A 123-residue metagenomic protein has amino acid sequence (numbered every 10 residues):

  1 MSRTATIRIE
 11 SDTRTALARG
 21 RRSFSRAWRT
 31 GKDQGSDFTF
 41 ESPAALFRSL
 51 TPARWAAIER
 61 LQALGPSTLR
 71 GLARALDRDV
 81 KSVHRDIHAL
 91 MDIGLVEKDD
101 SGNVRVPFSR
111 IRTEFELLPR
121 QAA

Functional and structural regions predicted by a protein language model:
M1-A27: General nucleic-acid-binding
W28-A56: Short alpha-helical segments that sit at the start of domains
F47-A53, T68, D100-A123: Short, cationic-aromatic polyanion-contact patches
P52-P66: Short amphipathic alpha-helical interface segments
P66-R74: Short acidic, hydrophobic short linear motifs in intrinsically disordered regions
L72, V83, I87-M91: Basic amphipathic alpha-helical segments that dock to polyanions
D92-S101: A short, conserved structural fragment
